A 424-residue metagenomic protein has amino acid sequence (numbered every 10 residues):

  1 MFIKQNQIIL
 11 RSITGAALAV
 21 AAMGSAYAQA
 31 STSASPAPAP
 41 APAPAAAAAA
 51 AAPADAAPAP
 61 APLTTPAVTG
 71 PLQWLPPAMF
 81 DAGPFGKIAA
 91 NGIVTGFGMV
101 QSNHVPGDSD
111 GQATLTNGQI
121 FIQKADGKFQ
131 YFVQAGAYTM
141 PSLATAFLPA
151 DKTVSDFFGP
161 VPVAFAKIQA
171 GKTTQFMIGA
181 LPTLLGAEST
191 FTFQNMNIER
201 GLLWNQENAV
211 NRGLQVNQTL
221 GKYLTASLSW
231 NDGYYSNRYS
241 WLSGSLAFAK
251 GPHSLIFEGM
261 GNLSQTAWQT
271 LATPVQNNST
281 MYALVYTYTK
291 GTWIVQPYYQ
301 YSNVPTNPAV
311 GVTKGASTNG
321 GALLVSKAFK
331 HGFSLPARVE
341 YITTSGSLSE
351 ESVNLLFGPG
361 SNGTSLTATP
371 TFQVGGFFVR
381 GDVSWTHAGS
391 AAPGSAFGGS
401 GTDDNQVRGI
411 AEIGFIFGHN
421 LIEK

Functional and structural regions predicted by a protein language model:
F2, L63-T65, H104-G107, A144 (+4 more regions): Outer-membrane beta-barrel pore domains
F2-S102, E412, F417, L421-K424: N-terminal periplasmic/intermembrane-space "pro-region" immediately following the signal or transit peptide
A17, P76-D81, P106-G107, N117-I122 (+1 more regions): Short secondary-structure capping/turn segments at boundaries of alpha-helices and beta-strands
G24, P84-G86, A125-K128, T139 (+8 more regions): Short coil turns and loop connectors of transmembrane beta-barrels in diderm outer membranes and organellar homologs
D81-K87, F97-T116, G394-G401: Surface-exposed strand-loop-strand hairpins of Gram-negative outer-membrane beta-barrel proteins
K87-I93, F132-Y138, M177-G179, S229 (+3 more regions): Outer-envelope exported proteins of Gram-negative bacteria
A89, D110-L143, A328, F333-L335: Glycine- and aromatic-enriched membrane insertion/assembly motifs of diderm outer-membrane and organelle channel
M99-Q112, M140-V163, I168-F248, S254-L271 (+1 more regions): Surface-exposed coil loops of outer-membrane beta-barrel proteins
